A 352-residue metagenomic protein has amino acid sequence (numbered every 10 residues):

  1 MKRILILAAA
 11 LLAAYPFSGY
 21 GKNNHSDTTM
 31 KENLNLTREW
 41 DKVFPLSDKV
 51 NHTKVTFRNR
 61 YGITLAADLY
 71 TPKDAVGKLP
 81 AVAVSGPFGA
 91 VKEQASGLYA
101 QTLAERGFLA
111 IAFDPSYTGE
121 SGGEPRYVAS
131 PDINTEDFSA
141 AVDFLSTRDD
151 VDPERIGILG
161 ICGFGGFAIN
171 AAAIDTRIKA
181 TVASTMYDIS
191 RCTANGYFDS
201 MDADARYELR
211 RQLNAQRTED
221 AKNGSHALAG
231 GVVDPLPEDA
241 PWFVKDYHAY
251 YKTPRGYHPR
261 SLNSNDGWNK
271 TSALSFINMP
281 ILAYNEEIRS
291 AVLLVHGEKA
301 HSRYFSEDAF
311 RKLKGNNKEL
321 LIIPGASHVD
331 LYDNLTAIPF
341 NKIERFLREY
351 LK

Functional and structural regions predicted by a protein language model:
E32-G77: N-terminal cap/lid segment of alpha/beta-hydrolase-fold proteins
G77-P87: Short beta-strand element of the alpha/beta-hydrolase
G89-Q101, P115: The serine-hydrolase catalytic nucleophile loop
T102-G122: Conserved alpha/beta-hydrolase
V128-D149: Alpha/beta-hydrolase active-site loop
I169-K252: Alpha/beta-hydrolase-fold enzymes
I288, L294-H296: Short beta-strand/loop motif that positions the catalytic acidic residue of the alpha/beta-hydrolase fold
A326-A337: Catalytic histidine-centered segment of alpha/beta-hydrolase-like enzymes
